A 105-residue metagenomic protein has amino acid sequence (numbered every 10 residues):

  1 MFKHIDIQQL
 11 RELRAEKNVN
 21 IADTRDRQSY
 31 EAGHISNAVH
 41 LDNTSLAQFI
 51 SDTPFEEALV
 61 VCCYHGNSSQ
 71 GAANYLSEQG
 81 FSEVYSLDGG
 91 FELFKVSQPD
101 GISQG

Functional and structural regions predicted by a protein language model:
M1-N20, T24-A58, Y64-G105: Rhodanese-like catalytic fold shared by cysteine-dependent sulfurtransferases and DSP/PTP-type phosphatases
